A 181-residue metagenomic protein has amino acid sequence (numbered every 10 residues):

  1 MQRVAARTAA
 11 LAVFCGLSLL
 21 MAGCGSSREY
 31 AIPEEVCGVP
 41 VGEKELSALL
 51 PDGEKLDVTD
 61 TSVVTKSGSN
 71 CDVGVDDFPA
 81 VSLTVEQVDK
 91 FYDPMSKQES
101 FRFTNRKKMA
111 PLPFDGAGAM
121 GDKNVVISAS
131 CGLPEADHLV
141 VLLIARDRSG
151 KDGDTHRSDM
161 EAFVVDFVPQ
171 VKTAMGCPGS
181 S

Functional and structural regions predicted by a protein language model:
M1-A12: Bacterial N-terminal signal peptides that target proteins for export
L19-G23: C-terminal motif of bacterial Sec signal peptides marking the signal peptidase cleavage site
S26-S181: A small/polar (G/S/T-enriched), proline-flanked helix-loop surface module common in exported/cell-envelope proteins
